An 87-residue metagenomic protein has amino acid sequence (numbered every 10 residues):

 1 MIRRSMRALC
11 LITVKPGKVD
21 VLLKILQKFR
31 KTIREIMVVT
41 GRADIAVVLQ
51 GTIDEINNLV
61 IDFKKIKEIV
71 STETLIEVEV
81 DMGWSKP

Functional and structural regions predicted by a protein language model:
M1-P87: A compositional/biophysical signature of low hydrophobicity enriched in polar/charged and small residues
